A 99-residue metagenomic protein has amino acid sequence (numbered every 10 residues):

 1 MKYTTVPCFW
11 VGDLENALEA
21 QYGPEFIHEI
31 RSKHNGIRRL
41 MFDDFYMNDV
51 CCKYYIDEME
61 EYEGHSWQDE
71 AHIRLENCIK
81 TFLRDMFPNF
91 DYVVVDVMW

Functional and structural regions predicted by a protein language model:
M1-N89, M98-W99: Acidic (Asp/Glu-rich) sequence patches and key acidic residues that form negatively charged surfaces used
